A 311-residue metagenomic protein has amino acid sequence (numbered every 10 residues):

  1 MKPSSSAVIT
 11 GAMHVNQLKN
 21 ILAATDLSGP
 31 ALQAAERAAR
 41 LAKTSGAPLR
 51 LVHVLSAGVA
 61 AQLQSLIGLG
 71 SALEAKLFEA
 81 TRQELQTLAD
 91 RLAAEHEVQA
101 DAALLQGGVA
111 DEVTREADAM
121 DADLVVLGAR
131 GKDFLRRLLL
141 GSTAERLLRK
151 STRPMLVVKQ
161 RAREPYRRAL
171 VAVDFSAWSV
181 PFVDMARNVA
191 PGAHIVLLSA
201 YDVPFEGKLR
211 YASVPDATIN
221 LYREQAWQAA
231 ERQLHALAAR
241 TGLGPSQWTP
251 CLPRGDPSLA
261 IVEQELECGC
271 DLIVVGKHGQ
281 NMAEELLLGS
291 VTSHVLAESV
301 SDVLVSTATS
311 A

Functional and structural regions predicted by a protein language model:
M1-Q17, P30, R37, S56-V59 (+5 more regions): Structural beta-alpha unit
I9-L69, R168-A217, C251: Small/aliphatic-rich secondary-structure junction motif
R50-V52, D101-L105, L156, V196-L198 (+2 more regions): General small-molecule cofactor/ligand-binding pocket signal
I67-G70, A119-M120, T143-A144, D174-F175 (+3 more regions): Short, hinge-like loop/turn segments at secondary-structure boundaries
L124-R146, P165-Y166, L272-E298: Glycine-rich, Arg-bearing micro-motifs that act as flexible, cationic patches
G128-A129, M155-Q160, V303-T307: Short beta-strand elements of ligand-binding domains
S142-R161: Short, structured interface segments
L156-V183, D202-S246, S258, K277: Conserved N-terminal glycine/acidic-rich loop preference
